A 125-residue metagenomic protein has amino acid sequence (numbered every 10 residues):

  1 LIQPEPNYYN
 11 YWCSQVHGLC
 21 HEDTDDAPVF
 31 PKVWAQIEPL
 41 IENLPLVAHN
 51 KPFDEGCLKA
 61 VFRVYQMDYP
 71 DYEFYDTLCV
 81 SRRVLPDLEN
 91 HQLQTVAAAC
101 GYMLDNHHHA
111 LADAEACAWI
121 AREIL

Functional and structural regions predicted by a protein language model:
L1-D71, P86-H108: Conserved non-catalytic scaffold segment of RNase H-like nuclease domains
L58, V80, C117-A121: Buried hydrophobic packing segments
R63, R82-R83, R122: Arginine residue identity/basic-tract feature
D68-S81: Conserved beta-strand -> loop -> alpha-helix junction used to position metal-binding or nucleic-acid-contacting
L85-D87, I124-L125: Short helix-capping/linker segments at secondary-structure and domain boundaries
A99, A118-L125: Acidic two-metal-ion nuclease catalytic site recognized across multiple nuclease folds, prominently DnaQ/RNase D-T
D113: Conserved catalytic/binding loops enriched for acidic/polar residues
